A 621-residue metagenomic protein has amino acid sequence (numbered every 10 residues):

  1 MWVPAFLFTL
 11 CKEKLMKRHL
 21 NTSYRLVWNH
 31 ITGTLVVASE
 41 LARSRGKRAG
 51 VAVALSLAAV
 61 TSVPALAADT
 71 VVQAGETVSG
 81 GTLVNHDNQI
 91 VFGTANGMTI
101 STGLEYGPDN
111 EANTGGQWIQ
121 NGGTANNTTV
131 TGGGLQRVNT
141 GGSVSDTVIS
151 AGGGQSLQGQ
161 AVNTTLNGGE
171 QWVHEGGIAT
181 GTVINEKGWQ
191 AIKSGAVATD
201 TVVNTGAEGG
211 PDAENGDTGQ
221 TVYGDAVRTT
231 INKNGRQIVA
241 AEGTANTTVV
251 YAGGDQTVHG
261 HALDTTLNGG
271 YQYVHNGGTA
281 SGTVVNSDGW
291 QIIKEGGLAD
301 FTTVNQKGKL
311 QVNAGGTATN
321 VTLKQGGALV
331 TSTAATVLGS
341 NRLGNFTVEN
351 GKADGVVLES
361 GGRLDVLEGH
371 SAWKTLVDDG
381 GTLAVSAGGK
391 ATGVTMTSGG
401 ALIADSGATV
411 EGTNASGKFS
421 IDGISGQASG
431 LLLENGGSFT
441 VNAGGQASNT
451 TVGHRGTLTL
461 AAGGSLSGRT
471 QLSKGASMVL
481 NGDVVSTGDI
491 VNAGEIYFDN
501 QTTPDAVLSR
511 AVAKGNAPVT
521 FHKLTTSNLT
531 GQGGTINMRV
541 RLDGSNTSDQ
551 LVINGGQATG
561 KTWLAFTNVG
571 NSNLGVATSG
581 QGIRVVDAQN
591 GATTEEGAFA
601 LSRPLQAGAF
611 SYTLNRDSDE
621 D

Functional and structural regions predicted by a protein language model:
P4-C11, R18-L20, Y24-A67: Gram-negative bacterial Sec-dependent N-terminal signal peptides
K17, E40, S62-D69, E186 (+8 more regions): Low-complexity repetitive segments in secreted/extracellular proteins
K17-L20, D543-S545: Short loop/turn motifs at secondary-structure junctions and domain boundaries
D69-D87: Short N-terminal segments immediately surrounding and downstream of signal-peptide cleavage
V78, Q89-V91, A95-I100, Q117-I119 (+36 more regions): Fold-core signature of tandem repeat domains
L83, L338-N341, T392-G400, D405-K418 (+4 more regions): Extracellular beta-solenoid/beta-roll
E105-N113, E208-D217, A506-A513: Intrinsically disordered, low-complexity Ser/Thr- and acidic-rich flexible linkers and loops, especially at boundaries
